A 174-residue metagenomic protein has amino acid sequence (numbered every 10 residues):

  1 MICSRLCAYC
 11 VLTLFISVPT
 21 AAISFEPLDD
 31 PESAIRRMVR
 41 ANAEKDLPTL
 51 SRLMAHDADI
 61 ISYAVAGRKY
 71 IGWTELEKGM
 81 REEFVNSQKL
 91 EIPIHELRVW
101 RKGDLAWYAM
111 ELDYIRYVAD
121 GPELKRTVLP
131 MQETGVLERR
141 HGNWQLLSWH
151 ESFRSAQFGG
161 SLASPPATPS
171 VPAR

Functional and structural regions predicted by a protein language model:
C3, L12, S17-H56, Y63 (+2 more regions): Short, low-complexity N-terminal intrinsically disordered segments enriched in polar/charged residues
M38, L50-S51, I60, G72 (+3 more regions): Hydrophobic pocket/interface hotspot
M54, A66, R98, G103 (+3 more regions): A mature extracytoplasmic/lumenal domain signature
D59-I71, F84-N86: A short gly/proline-enriched turn/hairpin at secondary-structure junctions
E75-P122, R174: Surface-exposed, charged secondary-structure patches
W107, L129-S161: Short beta-strand edge/turn micro-motifs at domain boundaries
K125-T127: Replace "Gram-negative outer membrane beta-barrel proteins" with "bacterial and organellar outer membrane beta-barrel
